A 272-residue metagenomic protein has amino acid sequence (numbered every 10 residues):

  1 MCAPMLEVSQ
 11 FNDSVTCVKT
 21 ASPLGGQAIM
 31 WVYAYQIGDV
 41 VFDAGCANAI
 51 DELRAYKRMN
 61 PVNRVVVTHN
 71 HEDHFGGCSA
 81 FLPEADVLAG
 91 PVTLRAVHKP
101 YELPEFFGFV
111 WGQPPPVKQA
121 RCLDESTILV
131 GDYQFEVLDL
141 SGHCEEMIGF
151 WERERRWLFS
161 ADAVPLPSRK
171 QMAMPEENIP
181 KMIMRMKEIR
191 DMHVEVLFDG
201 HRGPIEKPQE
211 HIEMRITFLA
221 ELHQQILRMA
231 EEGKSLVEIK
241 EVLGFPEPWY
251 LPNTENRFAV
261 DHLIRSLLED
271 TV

Functional and structural regions predicted by a protein language model:
M1-M5, D191-M192, P204-V272: Accessory terminal helices/loops
A3-N12, T93-D139, C144, E154 (+1 more regions): Metallo-beta-lactamase
P4-K57, G149-A161: Conserved beta-strand hairpin/beta-sheet module of binuclear metal-dependent hydrolase folds, prominently
Q36-V40, R58-V62, F81-D86, R153-R156 (+1 more regions): Short glycine/proline-enriched coil/turn segments at helix->beta-strand junctions
F42-G45, N63-H71, V87-P91, D139-G142 (+2 more regions): Active-site neighborhood of phospho(di)ester-bond hydrolases with catalytic His/Asp-centered motifs
C46-T127, T217: Active-site HxH/HxHxD metal-binding segment of metal-dependent hydrolases
G76, F135, E177: Residue-level signal for the nucleotide or nucleotide-sugar donor/cofactor binding architecture
S141, E145-Q225: Metallo-beta-lactamase
